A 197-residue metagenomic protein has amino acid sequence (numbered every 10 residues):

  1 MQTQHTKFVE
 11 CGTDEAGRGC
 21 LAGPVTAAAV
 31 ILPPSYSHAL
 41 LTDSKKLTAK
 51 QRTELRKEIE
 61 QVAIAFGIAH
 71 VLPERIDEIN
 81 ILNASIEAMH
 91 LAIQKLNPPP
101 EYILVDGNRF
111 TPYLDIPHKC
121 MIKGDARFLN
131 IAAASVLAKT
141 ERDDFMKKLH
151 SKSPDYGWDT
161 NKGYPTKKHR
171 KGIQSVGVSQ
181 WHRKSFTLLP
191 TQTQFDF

Functional and structural regions predicted by a protein language model:
M1-F197: RNase H-like, Mg2+-dependent phosphodiesterase core, and more generally RNA phosphate-backbone-engaging helix-loop
